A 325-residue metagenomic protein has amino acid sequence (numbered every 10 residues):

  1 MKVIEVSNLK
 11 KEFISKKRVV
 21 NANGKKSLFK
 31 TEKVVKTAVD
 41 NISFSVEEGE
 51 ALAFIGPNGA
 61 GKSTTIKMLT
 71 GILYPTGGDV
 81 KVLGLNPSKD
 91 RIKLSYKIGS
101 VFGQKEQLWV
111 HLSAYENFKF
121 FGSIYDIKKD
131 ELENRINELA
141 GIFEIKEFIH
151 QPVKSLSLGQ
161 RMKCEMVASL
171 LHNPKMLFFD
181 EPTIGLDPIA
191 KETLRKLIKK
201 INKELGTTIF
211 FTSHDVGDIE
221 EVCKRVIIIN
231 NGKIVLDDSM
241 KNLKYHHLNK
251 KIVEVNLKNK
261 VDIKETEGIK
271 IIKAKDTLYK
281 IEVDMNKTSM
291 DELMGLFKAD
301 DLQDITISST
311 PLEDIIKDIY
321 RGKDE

Functional and structural regions predicted by a protein language model:
V20-S27, K119, S123, D130-F148: Conserved ABC ATPase "signature" region
N173: Conserved catalytic motifs of ABC-family nucleotide-binding domains
L177-E181: Catalytic Walker B motif of ABC-type/P-loop ATPase nucleotide-binding domains
R195-D284: ABC transporter nucleotide-binding domain
M285-E325: C-terminal coupling/interaction segments
